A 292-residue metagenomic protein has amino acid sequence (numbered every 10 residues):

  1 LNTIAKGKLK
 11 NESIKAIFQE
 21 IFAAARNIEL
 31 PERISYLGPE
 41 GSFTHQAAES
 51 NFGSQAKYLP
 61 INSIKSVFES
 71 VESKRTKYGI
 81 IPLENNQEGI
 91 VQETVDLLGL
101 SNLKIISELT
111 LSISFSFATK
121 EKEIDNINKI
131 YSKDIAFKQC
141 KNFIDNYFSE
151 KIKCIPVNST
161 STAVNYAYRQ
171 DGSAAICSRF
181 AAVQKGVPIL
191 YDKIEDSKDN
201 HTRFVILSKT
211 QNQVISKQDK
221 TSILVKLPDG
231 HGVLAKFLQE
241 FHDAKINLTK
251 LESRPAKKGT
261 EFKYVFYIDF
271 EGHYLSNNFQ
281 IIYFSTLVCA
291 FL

Functional and structural regions predicted by a protein language model:
L1-L292: Domain-level signature for soluble enzymes in the chorismate/prephenate branch of the shikimate pathway
